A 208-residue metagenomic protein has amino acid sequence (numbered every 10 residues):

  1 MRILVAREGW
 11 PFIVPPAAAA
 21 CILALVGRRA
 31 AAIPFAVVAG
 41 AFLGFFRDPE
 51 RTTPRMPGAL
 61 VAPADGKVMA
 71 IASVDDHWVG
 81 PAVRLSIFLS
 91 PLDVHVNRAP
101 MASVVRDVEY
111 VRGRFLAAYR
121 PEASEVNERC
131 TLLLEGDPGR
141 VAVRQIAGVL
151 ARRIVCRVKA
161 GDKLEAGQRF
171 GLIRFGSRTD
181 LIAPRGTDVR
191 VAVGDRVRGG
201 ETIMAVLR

Functional and structural regions predicted by a protein language model:
M1-R208: Contiguous, well-folded functional domains in the mature portion of proteins
